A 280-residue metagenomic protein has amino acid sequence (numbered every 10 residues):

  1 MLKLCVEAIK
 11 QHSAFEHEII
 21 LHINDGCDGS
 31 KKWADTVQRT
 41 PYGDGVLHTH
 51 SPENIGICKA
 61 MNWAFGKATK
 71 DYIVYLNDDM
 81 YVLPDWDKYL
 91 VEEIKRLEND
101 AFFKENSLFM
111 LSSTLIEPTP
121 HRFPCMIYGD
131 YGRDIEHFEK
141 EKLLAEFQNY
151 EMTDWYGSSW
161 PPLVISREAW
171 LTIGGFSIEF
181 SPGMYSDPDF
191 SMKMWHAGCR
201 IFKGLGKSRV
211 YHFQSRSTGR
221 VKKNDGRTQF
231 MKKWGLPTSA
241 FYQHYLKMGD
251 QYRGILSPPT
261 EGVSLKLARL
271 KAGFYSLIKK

Functional and structural regions predicted by a protein language model:
E7-E16: Short, acidic, metal-binding catalytic loop of nucleotide-sugar glycosyltransferases
F15, I23-A34: A conserved acidic beta->alpha catalytic loop
S51-A68: Glycine-rich, basic loop-to-helix element that forms the pyrophosphate-binding segment of sugar-nucleotide handling
C58, L143-E168: A recurrent flexible, glycine/aromatic-enriched loop bordering the glycosyltransferase active site that acts as
I73: Short aromatic/hydrophobic "clamp" motif used to bind/position activated sugar donors
P84-Y131: Conserved donor NDP-sugar-binding/catalytic core segment of glycosyltransferases
Y89, Y156-G174, F180-R209: A short, conserved alpha-helix in the catalytic core of glycosyltransferases
I116, S181, K203-K222, Q229: Active-site donor/metal-binding and catalytic loop motifs of nucleotide-sugar-dependent glycosylation enzymes
